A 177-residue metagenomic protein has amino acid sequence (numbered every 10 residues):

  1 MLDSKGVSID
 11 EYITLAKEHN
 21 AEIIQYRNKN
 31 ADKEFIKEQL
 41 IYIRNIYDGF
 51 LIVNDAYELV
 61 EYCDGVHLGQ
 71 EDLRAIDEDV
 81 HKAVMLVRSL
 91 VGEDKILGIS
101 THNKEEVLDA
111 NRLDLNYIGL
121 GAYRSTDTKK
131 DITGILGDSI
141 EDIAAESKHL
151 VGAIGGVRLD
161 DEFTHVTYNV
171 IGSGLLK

Functional and structural regions predicted by a protein language model:
M1, L68-V84, Y117-T133, G156-K177: Glycine-rich phosphate-binding active-site loops on the catalytic face of alpha/beta enzymes
M1-D10, K95-T101, R158, L176: Active-site mouth loops of central-metabolism enzymes
D10, K17, A21-L90: N-terminal active-site wall of soluble small-molecule enzyme domains
Y12, L51-L68, H102-N116, A145-L176: Catalytic cores of alpha/beta
R27-A31, G98, T128: Conserved short-loop catalytic and cofactor-binding motifs
K37-D55, D79-H102, D131-L159: Alpha-helix-loop-beta-strand connector modules within alpha/beta enzyme cores
L90-G119, R124: Internal catalytic-core helix/loop-beta-alpha segment that presents or stabilizes conserved functional determinants
